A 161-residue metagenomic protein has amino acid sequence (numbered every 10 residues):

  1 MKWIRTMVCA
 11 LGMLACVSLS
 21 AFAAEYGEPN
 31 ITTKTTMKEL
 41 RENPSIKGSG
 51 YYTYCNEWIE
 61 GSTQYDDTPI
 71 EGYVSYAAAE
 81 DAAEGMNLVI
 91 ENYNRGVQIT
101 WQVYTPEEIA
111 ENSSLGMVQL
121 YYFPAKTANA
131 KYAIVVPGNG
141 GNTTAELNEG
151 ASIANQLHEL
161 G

Functional and structural regions predicted by a protein language model:
M1-L11: Bacterial N-terminal signal peptides that target proteins for export
I4-T6, L19-G116: N-terminal targeting or regulatory segments adjacent to alpha/beta-hydrolase or S9 domains
G12-V17: Hydrophobic core
E111-A125, K131-Y132: A short loop-to-beta-strand scaffold at the N-terminal edge of the catalytic core in hydrolase folds
A130-N139: Short beta-strand element of the alpha/beta-hydrolase
G140-A145: Serine-hydrolase catalytic-loop signature spanning alpha/beta hydrolases and amidase-signature enzymes
E146-G161: Short amphipathic alpha-helix adjacent to the substrate-entry channel of hydrolases
